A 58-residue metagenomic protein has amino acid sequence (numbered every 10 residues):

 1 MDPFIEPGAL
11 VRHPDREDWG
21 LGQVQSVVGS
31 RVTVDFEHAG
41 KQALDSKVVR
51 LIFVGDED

Functional and structural regions predicted by a protein language model:
D2-D58: Basic/aromatic-rich interaction segments and small domains that mediate binding to polyanionic partners
